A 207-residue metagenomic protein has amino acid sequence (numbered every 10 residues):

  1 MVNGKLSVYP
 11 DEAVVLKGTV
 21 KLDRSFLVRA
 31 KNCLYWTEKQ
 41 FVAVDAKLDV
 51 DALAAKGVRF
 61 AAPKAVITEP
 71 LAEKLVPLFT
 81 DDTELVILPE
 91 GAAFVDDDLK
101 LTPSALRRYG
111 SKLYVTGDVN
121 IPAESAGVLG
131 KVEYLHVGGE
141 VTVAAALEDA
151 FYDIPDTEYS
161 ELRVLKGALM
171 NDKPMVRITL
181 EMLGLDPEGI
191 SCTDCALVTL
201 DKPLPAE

Functional and structural regions predicted by a protein language model:
M1-E12, R24-Y35, A46-R59, L71-V86 (+7 more regions): Short, T/G/N/S-enriched strand-turn elements that build extracellular solenoid repeat scaffolds
